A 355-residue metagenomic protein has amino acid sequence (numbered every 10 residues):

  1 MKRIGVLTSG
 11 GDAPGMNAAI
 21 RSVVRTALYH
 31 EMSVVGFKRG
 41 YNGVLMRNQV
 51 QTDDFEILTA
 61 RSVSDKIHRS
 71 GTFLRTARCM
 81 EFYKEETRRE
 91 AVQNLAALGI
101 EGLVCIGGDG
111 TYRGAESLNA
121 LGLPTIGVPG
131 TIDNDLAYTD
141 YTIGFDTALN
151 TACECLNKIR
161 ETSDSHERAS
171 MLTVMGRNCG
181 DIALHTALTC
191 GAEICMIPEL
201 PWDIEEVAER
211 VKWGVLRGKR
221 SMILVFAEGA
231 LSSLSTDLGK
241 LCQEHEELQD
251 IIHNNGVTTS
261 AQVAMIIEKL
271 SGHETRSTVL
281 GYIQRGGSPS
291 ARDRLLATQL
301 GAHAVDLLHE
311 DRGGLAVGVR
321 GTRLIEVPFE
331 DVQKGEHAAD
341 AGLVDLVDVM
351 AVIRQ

Functional and structural regions predicted by a protein language model:
M1-Q49: N-terminal phosphate-binding or glycine-rich loops at protein starts, especially the Walker A/P-loop of NTPases
R3-G10, T72-A77, G102-C105, S170-T173 (+1 more regions): Short glycine-rich or small-residue beta-strand-to-loop segments that form or flank ligand, phosphate, metal/Fe-S
S9-D12, F37-G43, R78-C79, G108-T111 (+6 more regions): Short, ordered loop/turn segments at secondary-structure junctions
A13-V23, V44-L45, Y83-R89, L103-E116 (+6 more regions): Short glycine/serine/threonine-rich phosphate/pyrophosphate-binding segments that cradle anionic phosphate groups
M46-L103, I143-C155, Q355: Glycine-rich oxoanion-binding loops at beta->alpha junctions
C105-G107, R113, S117, P124 (+2 more regions): Accessory alpha-helical/coil subdomains and C-terminal extensions that flank or cap enzyme catalytic cores
N255-Q355: C-terminal non-catalytic interaction/assembly regions of soluble proteins
